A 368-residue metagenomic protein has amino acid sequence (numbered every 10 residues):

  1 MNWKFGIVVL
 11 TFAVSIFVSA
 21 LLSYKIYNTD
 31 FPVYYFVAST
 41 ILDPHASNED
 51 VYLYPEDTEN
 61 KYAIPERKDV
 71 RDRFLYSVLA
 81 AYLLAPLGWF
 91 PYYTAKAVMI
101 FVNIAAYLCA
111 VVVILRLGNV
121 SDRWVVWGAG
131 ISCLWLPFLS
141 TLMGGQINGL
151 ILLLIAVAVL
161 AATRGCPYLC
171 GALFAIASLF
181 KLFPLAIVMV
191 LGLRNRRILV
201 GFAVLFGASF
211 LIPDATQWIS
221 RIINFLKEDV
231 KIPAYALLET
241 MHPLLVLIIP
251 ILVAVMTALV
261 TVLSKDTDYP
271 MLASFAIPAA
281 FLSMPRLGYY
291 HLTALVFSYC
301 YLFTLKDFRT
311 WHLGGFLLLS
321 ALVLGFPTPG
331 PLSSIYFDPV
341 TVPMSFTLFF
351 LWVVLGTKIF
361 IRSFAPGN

Functional and structural regions predicted by a protein language model:
M1-C170, G192-V296, C300-L305, H312-G314 (+1 more regions): Primarily membrane-embedded glycan-assembly and transfer machineries that use lipid-linked glycans
I176-S178, G192: Conserved catalytic-core segments centered on acid/base and nucleophilic motifs
L179-F183: Hydrophobic/small/kink-forming positions within alpha-helical transmembrane segments of polytopic membrane proteins
A186-M189: Zinc-dependent metallopeptidase catalytic helix centered on the HExxH motif and its immediate flanking segment
Y301-N368: Aromatic-enriched
